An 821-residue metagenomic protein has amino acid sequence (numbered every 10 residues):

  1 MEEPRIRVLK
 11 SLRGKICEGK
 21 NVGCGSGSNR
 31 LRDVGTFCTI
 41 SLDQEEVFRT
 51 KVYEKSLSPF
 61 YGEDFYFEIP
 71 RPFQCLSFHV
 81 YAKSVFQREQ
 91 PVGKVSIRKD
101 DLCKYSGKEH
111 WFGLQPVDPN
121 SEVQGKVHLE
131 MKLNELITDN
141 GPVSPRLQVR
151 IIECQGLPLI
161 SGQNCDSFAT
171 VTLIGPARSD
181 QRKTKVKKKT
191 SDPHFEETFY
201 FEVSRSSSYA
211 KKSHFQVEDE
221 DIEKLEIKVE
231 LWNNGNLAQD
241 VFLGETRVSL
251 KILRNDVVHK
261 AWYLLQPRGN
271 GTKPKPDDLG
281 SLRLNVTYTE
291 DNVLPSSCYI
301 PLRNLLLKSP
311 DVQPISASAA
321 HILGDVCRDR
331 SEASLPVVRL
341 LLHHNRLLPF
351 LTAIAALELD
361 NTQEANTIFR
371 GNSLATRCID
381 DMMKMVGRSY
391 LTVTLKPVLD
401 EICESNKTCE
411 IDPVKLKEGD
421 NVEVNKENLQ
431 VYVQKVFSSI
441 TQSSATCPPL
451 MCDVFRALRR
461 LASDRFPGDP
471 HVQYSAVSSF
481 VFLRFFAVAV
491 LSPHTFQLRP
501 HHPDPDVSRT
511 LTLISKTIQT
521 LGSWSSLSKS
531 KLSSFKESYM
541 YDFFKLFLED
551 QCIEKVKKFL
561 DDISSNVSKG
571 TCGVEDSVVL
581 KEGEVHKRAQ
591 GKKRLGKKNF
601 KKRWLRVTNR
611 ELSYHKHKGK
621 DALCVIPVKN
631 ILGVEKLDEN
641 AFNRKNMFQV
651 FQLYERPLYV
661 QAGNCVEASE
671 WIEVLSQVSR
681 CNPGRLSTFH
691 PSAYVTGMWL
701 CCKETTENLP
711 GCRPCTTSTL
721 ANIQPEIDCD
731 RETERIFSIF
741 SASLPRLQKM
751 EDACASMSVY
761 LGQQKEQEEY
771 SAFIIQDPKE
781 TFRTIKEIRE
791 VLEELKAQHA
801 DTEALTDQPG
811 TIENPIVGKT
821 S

Functional and structural regions predicted by a protein language model:
M1-T36, F67, R71, V123-F168 (+5 more regions): C2/C2-like lipid-binding beta-sandwich modules
E2-G14, T39-E46, I137-Q148, T170-D180 (+4 more regions): Disordered, polybasic Ser/Thr-rich segments at the N-terminal boundary of pleckstrin homology
E3-R5, S28-N29, D33, F60 (+5 more regions): C2-type phospholipid-binding modules
K10-L57, S84-V85, V149-D192, G235 (+1 more regions): Calcium-regulated, polybasic anionic-phospholipid
G23-R30, T36-T39, F65, N164-V171 (+6 more regions): Polybasic phosphoinositide-binding surfaces of eukaryotic membrane-targeting domains
C38, E46, Q74, F78 (+8 more regions): Conserved tryptophan-centered aromatic signature that marks the ligand-binding surface of SH3 and related Trp-rich
I40, S96-H110, P119-S121, V171 (+5 more regions): Pleckstrin homology
P116-D118, I160, K224-E226, L231-F600 (+4 more regions): Extended alpha-helical scaffold/tether regions of large eukaryotic proteins that assemble membrane-trafficking
